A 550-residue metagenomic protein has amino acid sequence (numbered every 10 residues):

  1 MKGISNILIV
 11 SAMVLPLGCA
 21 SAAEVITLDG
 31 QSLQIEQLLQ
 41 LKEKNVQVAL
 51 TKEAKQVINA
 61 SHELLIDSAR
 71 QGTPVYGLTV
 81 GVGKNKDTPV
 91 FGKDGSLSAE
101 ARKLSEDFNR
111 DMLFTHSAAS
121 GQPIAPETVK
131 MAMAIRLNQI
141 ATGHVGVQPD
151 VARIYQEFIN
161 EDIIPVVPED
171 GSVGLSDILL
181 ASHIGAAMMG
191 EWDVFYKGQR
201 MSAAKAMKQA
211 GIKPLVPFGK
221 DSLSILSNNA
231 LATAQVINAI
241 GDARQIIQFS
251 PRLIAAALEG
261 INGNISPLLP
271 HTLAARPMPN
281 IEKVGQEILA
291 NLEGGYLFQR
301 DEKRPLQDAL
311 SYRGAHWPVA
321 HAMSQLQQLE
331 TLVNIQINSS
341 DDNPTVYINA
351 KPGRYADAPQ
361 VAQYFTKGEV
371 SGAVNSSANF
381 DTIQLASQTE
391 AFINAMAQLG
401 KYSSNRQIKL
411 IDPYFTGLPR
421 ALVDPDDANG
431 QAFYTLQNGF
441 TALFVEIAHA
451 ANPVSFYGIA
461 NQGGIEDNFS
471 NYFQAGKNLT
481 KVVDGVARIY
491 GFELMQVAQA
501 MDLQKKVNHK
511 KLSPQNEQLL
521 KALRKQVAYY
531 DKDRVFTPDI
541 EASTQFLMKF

Functional and structural regions predicted by a protein language model:
M1-N6: Positively charged n-region of N-terminal signal peptides that target proteins for export
I7-P16: Bacterial N-terminal signal peptides
G18-A23: Sec/Tat signal peptide C-region and signal peptidase I cleavage site
E24-V46, L50-V57, S61-L64, S68-A69 (+6 more regions): C-terminal auxiliary extensions adjacent to catalytic cores
S32-M131, D150, E157, I240: Generic N-terminal targeting/processing segments that precede catalytic cores or assembly contacts
Y76-V90, L104-I140, V166-M189, Q199 (+3 more regions): FAD-binding core of FAD-dependent oxidoreductases, characterized by glycine-rich FAD pyrophosphate-binding loops
G146: Ligand-binding beta-strand-loop-alpha-helix segment within the catalytic cores of soluble metabolic enzymes
V151-V167: Active-site periphery "cap/insert" segments of enzyme catalytic domains
